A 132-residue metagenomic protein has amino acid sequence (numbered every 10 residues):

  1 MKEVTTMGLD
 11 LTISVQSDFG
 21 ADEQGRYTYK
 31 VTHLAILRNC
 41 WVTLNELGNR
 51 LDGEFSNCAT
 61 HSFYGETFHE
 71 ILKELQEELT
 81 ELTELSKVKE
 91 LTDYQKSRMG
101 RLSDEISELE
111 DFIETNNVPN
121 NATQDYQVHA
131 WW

Functional and structural regions predicted by a protein language model:
K2-Q124, W131-W132: Acidic (Asp/Glu-rich) sequence patches and key acidic residues that form negatively charged surfaces used
